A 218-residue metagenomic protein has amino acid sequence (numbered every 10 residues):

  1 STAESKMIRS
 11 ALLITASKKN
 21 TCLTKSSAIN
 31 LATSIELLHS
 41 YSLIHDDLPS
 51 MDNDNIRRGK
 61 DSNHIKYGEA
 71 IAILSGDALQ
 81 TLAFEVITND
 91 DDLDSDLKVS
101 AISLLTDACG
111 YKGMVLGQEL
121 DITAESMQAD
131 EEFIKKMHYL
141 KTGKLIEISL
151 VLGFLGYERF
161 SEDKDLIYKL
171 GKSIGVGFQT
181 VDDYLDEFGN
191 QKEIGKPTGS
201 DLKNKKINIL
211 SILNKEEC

Functional and structural regions predicted by a protein language model:
S1-C218: Mg2+-dependent prenyl diphosphate-binding active-site environment of isoprenoid biosynthetic enzymes
